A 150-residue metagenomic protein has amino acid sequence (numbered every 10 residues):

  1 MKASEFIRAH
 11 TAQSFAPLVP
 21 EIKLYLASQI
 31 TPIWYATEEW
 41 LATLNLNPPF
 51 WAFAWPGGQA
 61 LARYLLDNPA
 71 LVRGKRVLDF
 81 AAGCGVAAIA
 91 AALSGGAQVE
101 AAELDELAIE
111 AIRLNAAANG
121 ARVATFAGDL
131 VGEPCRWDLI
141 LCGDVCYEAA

Functional and structural regions predicted by a protein language model:
M1-A150: S-adenosylmethionine-dependent methyltransferases
